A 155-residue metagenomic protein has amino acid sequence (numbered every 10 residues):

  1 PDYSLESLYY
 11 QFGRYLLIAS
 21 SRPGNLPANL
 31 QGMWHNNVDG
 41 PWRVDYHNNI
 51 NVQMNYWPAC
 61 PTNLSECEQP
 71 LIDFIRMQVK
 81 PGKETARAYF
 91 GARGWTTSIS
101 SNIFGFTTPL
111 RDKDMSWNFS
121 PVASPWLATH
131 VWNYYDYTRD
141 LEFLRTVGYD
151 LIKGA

Functional and structural regions predicted by a protein language model:
P1-Y46, S65-A86: Acidic/polar, glycine-enriched structural segments that form the non-catalytic walls/loops of the carbohydrate-binding
P41-L151, A155: Aromatic-rich carbohydrate-recognition surfaces in CAZymes
